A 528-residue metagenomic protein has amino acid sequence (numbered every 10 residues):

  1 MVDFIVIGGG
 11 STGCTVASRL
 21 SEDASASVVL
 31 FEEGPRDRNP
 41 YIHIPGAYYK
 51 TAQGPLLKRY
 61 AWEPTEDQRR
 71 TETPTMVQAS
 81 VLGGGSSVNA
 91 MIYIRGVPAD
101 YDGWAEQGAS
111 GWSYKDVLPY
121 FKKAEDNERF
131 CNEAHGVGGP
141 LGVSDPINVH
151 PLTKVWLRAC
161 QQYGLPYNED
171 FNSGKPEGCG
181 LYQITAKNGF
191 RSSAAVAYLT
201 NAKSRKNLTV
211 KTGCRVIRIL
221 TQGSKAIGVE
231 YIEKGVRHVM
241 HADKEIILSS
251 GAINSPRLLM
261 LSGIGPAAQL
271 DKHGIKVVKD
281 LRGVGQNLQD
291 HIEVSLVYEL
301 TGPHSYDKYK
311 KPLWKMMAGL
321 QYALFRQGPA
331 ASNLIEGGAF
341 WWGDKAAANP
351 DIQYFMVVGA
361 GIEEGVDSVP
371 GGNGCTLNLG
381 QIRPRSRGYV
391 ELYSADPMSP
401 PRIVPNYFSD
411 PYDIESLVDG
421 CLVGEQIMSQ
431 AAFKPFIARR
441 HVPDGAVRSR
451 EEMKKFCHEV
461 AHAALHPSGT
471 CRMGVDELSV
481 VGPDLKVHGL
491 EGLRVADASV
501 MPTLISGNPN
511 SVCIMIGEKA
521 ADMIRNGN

Functional and structural regions predicted by a protein language model:
M1-N528: N-terminal redox-cofactor-binding region of secreted/periplasmic oxidoreductases
